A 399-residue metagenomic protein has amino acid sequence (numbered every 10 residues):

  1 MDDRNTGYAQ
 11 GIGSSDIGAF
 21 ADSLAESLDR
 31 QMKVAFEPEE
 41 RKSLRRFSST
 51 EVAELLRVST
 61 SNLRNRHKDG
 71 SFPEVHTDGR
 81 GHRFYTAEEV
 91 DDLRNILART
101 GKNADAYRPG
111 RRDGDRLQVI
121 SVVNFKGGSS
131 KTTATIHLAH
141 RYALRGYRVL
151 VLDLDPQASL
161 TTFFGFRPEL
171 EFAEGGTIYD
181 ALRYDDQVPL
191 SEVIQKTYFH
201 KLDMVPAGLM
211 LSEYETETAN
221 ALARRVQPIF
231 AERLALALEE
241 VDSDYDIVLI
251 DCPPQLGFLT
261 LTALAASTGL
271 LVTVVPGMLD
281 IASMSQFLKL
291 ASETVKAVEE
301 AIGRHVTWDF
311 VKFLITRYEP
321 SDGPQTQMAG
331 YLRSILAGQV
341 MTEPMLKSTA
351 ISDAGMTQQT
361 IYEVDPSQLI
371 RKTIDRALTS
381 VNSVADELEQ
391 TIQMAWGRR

Functional and structural regions predicted by a protein language model:
D2-T50, L55, N65, F72-R399: P-loop NTP-binding core
S61: Key DNA-contact positions within bacterial/archaeal DNA-binding proteins
